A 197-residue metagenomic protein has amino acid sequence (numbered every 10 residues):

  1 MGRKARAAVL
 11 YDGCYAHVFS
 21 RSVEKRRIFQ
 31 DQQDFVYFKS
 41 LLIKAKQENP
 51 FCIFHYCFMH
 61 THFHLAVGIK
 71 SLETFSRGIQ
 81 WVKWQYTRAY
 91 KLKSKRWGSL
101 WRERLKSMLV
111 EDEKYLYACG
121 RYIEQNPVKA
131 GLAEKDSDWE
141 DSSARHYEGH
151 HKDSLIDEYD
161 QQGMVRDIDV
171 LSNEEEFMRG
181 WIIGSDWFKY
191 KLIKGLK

Functional and structural regions predicted by a protein language model:
M1-H55, M59, G68-K197: Short Pro-Cys-Gly-centered "Cys-loop" motif that presents a nucleophilic cysteine in a tight turn
